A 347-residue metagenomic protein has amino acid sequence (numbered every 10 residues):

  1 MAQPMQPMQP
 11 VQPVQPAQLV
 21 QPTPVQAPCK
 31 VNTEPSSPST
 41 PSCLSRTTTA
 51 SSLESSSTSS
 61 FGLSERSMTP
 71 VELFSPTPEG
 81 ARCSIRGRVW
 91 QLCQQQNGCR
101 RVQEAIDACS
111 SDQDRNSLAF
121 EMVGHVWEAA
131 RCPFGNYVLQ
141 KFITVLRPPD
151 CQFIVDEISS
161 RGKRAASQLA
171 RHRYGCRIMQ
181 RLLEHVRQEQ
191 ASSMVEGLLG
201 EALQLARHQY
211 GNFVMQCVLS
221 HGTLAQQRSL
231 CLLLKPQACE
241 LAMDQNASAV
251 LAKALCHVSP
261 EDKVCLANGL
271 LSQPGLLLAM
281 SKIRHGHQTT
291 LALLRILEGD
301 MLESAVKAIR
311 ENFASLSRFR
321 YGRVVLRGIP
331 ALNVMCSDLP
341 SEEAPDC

Functional and structural regions predicted by a protein language model:
M1-C347: Eukaryotic gene-expression regulator signature that favors modular helical reader/repeat domains and their
